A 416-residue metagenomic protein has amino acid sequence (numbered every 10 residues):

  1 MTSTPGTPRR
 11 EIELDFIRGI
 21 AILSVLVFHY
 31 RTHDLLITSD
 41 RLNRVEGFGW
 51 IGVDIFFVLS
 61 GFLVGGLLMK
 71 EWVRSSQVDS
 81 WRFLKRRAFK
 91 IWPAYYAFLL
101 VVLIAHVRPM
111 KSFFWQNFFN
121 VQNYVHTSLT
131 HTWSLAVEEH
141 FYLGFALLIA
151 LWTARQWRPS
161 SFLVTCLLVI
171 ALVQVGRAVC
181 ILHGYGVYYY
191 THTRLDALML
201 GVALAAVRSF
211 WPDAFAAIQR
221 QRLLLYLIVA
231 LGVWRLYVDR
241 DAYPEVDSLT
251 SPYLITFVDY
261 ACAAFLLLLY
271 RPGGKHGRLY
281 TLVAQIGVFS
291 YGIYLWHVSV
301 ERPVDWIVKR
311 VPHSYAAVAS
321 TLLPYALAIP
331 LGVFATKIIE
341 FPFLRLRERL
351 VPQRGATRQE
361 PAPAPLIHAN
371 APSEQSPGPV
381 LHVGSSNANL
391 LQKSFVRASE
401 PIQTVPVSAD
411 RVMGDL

Functional and structural regions predicted by a protein language model:
M1-E13, I20-L23, V27-G49, V64-W81 (+8 more regions): Alpha-helical transmembrane segments in multi-pass integral membrane proteins
M1-P5, R349-L416: Short, intrinsically disordered terminal tails adjacent to the first/last structured region
R18, D54, G61, E138 (+1 more regions): Short, conserved phosphate/pyrophosphate- and ester-handling motifs at nucleotide-, phospho-/glycolipid
D54-F56, D196: His/acidic/aromatic-lined binding-pocket segments of jelly-roll/cupin-type domains and related regulatory beta-sandwich
F56-L59, L67: N-terminal cofactor/phosphate-binding cores enriched in small/glycine residues, especially glycine-rich loops such as
V78-R87, I91-E139, V169-G186, P244 (+2 more regions): Membrane-interface helix-loop-helix regions
I91, A105-H106, F119, N123-V169 (+3 more regions): Hydrophobic alpha-helical segments with transmembrane-like composition
T165-A171, L227-A230: Central hydrophobic cores of alpha-helical transmembrane segments in multi-pass integral membrane proteins
